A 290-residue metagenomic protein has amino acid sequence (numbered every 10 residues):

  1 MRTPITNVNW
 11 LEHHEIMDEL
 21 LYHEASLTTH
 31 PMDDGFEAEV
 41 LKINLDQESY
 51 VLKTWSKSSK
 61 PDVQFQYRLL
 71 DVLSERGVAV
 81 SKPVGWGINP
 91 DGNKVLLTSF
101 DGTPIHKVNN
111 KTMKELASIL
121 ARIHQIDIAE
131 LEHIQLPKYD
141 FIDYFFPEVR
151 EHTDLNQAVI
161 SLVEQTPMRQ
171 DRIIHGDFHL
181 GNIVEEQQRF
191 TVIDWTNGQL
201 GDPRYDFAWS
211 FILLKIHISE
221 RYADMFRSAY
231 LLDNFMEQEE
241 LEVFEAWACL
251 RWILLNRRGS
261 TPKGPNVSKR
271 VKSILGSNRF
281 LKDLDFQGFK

Functional and structural regions predicted by a protein language model:
T6-H23, I128-G176, L180-E186, L275-K290: An alpha-helical support segment within catalytic cores of ATP-dependent transferases
Y22-L45: ATP-binding glycine-rich phosphate-binding loop
E39-N44, V51, I160-Y205: Active-site acidic catalytic loop and adjacent metal/ATP-binding pocket of ATP-dependent phosphoryl transfer enzymes
K42-I43, T54, G85, S99-F100 (+1 more regions): Conserved hydrophobic "DFG−1" position in protein kinase catalytic cores
S49-L96, P104-Q125: A conserved alpha-helical element in kinase catalytic cores
T103-N110, E130-L131, H217: Short, polar/flexible loop-turn hinges at active-site or ligand-entry regions and domain interfaces
R204-M236, A248-K263: Active-site activation/catalytic loop segments of kinase-like enzymes and analogous catalytic loops in related
L254-K290: ATP/Mg2+ or Mg2+-diphosphate-binding catalytic cores that bind nucleotide phosphates or diphosphates via glycine-rich
